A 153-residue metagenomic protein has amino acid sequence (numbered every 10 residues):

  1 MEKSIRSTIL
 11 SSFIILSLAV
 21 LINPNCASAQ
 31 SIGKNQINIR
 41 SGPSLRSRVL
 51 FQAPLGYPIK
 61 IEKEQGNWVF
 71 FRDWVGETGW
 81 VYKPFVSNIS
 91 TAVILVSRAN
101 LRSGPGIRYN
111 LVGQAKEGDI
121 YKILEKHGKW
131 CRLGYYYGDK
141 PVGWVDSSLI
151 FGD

Functional and structural regions predicted by a protein language model:
E2-F13: Bacterial N-terminal signal peptides that target proteins for export
S11-L21: Bacterial N-terminal signal peptides
N23-A29: Sec/Tat signal peptide C-region and signal peptidase I cleavage site
S31-G66, R72-P105, N110-V112, I120 (+1 more regions): Boundary regions of SH3-family modules and the immediately adjacent low-complexity/disordered segments in eukaryotic
E64-N67, K126-K129: Short, charged beta-turn/beta-strand-edge "cap" motif at the junction between a beta-strand and an adjacent loop
